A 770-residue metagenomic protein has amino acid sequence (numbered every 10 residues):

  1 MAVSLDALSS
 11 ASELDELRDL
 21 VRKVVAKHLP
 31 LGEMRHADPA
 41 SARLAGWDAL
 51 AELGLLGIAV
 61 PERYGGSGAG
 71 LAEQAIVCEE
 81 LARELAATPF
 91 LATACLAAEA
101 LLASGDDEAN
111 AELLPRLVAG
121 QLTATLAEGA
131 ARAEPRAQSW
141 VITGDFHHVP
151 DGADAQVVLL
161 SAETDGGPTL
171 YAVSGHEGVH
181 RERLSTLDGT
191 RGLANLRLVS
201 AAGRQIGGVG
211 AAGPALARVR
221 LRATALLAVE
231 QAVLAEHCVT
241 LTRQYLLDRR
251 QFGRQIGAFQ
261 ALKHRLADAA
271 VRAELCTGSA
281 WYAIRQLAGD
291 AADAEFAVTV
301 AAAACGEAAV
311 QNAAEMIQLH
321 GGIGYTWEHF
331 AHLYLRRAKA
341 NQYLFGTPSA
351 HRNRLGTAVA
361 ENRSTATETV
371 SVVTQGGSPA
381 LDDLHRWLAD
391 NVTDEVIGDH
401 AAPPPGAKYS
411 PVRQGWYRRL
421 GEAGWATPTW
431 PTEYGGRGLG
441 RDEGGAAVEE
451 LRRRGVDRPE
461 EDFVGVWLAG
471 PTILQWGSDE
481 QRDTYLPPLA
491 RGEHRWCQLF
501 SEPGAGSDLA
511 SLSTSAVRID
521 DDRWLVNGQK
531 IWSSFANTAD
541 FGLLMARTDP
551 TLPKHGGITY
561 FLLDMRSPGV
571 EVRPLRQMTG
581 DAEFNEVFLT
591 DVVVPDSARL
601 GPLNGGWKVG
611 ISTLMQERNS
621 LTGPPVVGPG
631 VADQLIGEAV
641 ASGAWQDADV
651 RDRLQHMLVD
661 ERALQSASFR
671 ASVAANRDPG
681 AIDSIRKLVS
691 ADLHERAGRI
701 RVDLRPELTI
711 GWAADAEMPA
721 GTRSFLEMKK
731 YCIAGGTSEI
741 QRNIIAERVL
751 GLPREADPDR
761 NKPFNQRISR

Functional and structural regions predicted by a protein language model:
M1-E84, G120, R220-R454, W476 (+5 more regions): Alpha-helical interface subdomain recognition
L29, H36, T88-D107, E461-E480 (+2 more regions): N-terminal glycine-rich flavin-associated loop
E99, A103-T125, V141-I142, H147-P150 (+1 more regions): A generic, well-ordered mixed alpha/beta core segment in the N-terminal half of proteins
A119-G129, L160, G492-F500, M545: A short, Trp-centered hydrophobic/proline-enriched beta-strand micro-motif
A127, T143-H180, R523-L575, N585: A short core secondary-structure module
A133-A137, T514-V517: A structural signal for short hydrophobic beta-strand segments in well-ordered beta-sheet cores
H148-D151, G175-G208, R566-P595: Flexible, small-/acidic-enriched active-site or ligand-binding loops
G192-R222, T590-E617: A short, charged helix-loop
